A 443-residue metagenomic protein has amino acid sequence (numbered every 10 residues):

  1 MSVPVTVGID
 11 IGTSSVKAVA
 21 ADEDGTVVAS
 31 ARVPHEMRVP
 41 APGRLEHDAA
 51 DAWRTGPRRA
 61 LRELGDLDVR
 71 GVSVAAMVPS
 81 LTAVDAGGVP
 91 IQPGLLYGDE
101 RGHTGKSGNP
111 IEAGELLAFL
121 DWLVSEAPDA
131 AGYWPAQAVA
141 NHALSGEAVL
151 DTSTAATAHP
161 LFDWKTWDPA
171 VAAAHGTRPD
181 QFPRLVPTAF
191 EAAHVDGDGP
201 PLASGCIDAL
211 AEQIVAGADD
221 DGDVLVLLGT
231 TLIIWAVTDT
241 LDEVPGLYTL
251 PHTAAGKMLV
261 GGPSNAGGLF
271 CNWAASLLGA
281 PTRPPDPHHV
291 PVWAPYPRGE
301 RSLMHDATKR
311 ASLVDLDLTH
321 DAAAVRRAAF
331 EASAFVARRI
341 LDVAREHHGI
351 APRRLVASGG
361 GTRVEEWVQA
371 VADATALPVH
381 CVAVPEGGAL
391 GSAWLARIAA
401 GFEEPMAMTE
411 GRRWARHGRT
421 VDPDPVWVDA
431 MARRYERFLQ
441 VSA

Functional and structural regions predicted by a protein language model:
M1-I91, D129-A131, D198-S204, T375-V379: N-terminal glycine/serine-rich phosphate-binding loop of ATP-dependent small-molecule kinases, especially carbohydrate
V7-G8, H103-V149, H159-A174, E191 (+2 more regions): Active-site core segments that coordinate phosphate-bearing ligands/cofactors across diverse enzyme families
A29-V33, P183, V314, R419: Structural signal for short hydrophobic segments within the conserved structured cores of catalytic domains across
V33-P34, Y97, N265: A generic structural motif
E36-R44, V149-A156, R178, D317-A324: Gly-rich Lys/Arg/Thr-decorated short loops/hinges at beta-loop-alpha junctions or inter-strand turns that position
D48, D99, D208: Short, conserved phosphate/pyrophosphate- and ester-handling motifs at nucleotide-, phospho-/glycolipid
D66-Y97, E112, Q137, N141-F162 (+2 more regions): Short beta-strand-loop/turn "lid" adjacent to the catalytic site in phosphate-handling enzymes
D68, R178-Q181, A334, A351: Short loop/turn motifs at secondary-structure junctions
